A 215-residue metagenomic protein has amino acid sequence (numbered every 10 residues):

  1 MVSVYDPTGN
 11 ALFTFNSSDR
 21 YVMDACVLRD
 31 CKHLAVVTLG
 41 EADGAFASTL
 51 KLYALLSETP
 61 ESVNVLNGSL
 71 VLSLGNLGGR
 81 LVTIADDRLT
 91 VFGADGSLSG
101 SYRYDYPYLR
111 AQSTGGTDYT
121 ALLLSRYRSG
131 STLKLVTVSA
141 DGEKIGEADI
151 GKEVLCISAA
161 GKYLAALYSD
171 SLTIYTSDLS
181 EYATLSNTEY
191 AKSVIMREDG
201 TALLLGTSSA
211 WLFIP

Functional and structural regions predicted by a protein language model:
M1-S69: Long, acidic/polar, low-complexity amphipathic helices and coiled-coil-like
V2-S3, A42-L52, D86-G93, S129-V136 (+2 more regions): Structural motif
D6-T8, D30, F46, L77-G78 (+7 more regions): Short loop/turn segments that connect beta-strands within the blades of beta-propeller domains, predominantly WD40
N10-N16, E58-V65, S97-Y104, D141-A148 (+1 more regions): A short beta-strand motif characteristic of beta-propeller blades
D19-R29, L66-G79, Y104-T117, D149-K162 (+1 more regions): Repeated scaffold domains used in trafficking and secretory/extracellular systems, primarily beta-propellers
A35-V37, T83, A121-L124, A166 (+1 more regions): Residue position within the beta-strands of beta-propeller blades
T83-V154: Eukaryotic tandem repeat interaction scaffolds
V136-K144, A148-D149, V154-P215: Hydrophilic extracytoplasmic domains
